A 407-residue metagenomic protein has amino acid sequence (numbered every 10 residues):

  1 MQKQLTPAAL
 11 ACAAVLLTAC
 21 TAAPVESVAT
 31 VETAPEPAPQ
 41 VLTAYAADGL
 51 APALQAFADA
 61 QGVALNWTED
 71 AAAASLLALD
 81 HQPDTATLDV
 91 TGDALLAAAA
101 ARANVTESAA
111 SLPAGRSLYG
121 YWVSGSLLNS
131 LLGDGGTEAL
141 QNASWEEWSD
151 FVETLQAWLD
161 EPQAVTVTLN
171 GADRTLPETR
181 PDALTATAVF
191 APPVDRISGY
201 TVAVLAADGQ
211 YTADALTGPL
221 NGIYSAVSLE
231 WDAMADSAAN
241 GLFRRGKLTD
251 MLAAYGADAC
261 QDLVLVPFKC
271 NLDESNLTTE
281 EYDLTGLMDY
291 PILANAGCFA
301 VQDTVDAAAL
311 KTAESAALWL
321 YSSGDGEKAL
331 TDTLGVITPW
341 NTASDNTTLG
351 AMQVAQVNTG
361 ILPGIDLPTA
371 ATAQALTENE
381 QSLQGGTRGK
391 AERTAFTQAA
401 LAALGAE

Functional and structural regions predicted by a protein language model:
M1-A9: Bacterial N-terminal signal peptides that target proteins for export
A8-A14, C20-D84, A402-E407: Conserved N-terminal structural module of periplasmic/extracytoplasmic solute-binding proteins
A53, T304-L320: Short amphipathic alpha-helical coupling segments at ligand-binding clamshell hinges and other catalytic/signaling
N66-A72, A99-D195, G209-D236, V305: Helix-loop-helix "hinge/cap" segment bordering the ligand-binding cleft or interdomain interface
L79-D80, D84-L128, T278-L293, T359-I365: A structural signal for short loop-to-beta-strand junctions that line the ligand-binding cleft of periplasmic/secreted
L127-N129, D160-V165, A317-S344: Periplasmic-binding protein-like
S198-A213, N221-D306: Extracytoplasmic/periplasmic substrate-binding proteins
T338-T348, M352-E407: Conserved C-terminal helix/tail region of periplasmic/extracytoplasmic solute-binding proteins
